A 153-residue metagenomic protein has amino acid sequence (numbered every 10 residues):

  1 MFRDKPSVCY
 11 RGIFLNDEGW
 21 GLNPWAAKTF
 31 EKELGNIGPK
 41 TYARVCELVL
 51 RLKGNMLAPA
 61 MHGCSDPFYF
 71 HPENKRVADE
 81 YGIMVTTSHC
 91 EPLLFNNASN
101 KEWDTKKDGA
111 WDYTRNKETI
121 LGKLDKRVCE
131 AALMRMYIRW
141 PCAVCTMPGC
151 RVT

Functional and structural regions predicted by a protein language model:
M1-T114, A132-L133: Feature activates predominantly on carbohydrate-active enzymes
N16-E18, P141-C145: Structured loops at beta-to-helix junctions and adjacent beta-edge loops in soluble globular domains
L94-C129, C142, P148-T153: Active-site-adjacent "subsite" loops/lids of carbohydrate-active enzymes
